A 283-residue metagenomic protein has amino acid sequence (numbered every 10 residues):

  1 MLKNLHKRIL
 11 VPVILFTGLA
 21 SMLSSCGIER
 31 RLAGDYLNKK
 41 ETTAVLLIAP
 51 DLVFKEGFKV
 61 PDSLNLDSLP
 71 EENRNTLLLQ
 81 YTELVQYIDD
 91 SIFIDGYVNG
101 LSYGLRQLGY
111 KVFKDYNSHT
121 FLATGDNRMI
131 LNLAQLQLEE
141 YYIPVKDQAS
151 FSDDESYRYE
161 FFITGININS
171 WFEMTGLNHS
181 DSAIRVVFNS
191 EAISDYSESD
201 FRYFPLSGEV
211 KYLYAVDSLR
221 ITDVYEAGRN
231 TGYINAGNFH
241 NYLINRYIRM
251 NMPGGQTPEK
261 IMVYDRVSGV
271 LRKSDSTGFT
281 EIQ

Functional and structural regions predicted by a protein language model:
M1-S24: Sec-dependent bacterial lipoprotein signal peptides
C26-R106, I248-Q283: A structural "domain/chain start" motif
K40-L47, D126-R128, D200-G208: A general structural motif
F58-D90, I143-G165, Y196, D200-Y214: Mixed-charge, low-complexity intrinsically disordered segments
Q80-I88, T175-R249: Short secondary-structure boundary motifs at beta->alpha junctions and helix caps
G100, G104-K111, N238, Y242 (+1 more regions): Structured segments of extracytoplasmic/periplasmic soluble domains in secreted or envelope-associated proteins
Y110-A123: Short beta-strand->alpha-helix linker/helix-N-cap micro-motif that forms a surface specificity/interaction loop
A123-I193, T277-Q283: Surface-exposed short loop/turn segments
